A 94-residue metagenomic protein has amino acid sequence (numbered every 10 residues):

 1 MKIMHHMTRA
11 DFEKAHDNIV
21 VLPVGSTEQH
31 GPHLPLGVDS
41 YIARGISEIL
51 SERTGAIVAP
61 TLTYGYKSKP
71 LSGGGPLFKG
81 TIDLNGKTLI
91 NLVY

Functional and structural regions predicted by a protein language model:
M1-Y94: N-terminal catalytic or cofactor-binding beta/alpha core of small enzyme domains
